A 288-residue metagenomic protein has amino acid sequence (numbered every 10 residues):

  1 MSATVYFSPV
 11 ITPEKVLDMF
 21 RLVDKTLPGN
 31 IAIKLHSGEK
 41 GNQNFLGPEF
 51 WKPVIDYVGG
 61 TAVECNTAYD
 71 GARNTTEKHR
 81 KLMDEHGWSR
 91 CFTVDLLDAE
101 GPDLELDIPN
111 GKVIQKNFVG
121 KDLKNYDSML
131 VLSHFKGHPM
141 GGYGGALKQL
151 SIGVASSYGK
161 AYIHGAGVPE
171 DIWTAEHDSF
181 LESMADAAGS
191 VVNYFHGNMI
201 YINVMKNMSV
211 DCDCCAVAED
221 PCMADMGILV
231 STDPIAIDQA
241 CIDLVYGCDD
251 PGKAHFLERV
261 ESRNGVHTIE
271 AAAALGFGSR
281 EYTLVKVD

Functional and structural regions predicted by a protein language model:
M1-P53, Y57-D288: Extended, low-polarity segments enriched in aliphatic/aromatic residues
